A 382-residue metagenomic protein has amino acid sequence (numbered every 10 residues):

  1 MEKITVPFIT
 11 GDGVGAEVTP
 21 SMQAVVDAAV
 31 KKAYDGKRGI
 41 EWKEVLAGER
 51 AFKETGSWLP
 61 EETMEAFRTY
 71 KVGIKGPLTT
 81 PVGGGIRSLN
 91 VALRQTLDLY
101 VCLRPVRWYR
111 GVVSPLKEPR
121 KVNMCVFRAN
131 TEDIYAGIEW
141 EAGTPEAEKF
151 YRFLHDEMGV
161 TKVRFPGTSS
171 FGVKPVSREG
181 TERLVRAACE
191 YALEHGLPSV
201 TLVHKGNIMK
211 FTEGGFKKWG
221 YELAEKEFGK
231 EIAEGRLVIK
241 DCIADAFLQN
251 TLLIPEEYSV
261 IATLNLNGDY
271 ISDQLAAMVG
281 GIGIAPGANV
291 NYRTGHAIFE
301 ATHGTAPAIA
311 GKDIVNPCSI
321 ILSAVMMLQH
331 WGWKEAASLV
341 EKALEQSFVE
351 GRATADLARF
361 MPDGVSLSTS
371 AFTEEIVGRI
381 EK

Functional and structural regions predicted by a protein language model:
P7-A24, A33, K149-A244: Glycine-rich phosphate/diphosphate-binding loop of Rossmann-like nucleotide-binding domains
D12-G15, K71, F127, A188 (+4 more regions): Buried hydrophobic positions in well-ordered alpha/beta secondary-structure cores of metabolic enzymes
D35-E41, H195-H204, F228-D241, W333-E341 (+1 more regions): Flexible, glycine/charged-enriched surface loops at secondary-structure junctions
D35-P60: N-terminal beta-loop-helix "entrance" segment that forms/cooperates in small-molecule cofactor or anionic ligand
E49-F52, N250-A353: Glycine-rich phosphate/nucleotide-binding loop
A51-V160, S170-F171, L266-Y270: N-terminal glycine-rich phosphate/adenylate-binding segment common to multiple enzyme folds
M64-P81, L223, E227-H296, I380: Glycine-rich phosphate-binding loop
V365-K382: Phosphate-binding loop/pocket of nucleotide- and phosphate-handling active sites
